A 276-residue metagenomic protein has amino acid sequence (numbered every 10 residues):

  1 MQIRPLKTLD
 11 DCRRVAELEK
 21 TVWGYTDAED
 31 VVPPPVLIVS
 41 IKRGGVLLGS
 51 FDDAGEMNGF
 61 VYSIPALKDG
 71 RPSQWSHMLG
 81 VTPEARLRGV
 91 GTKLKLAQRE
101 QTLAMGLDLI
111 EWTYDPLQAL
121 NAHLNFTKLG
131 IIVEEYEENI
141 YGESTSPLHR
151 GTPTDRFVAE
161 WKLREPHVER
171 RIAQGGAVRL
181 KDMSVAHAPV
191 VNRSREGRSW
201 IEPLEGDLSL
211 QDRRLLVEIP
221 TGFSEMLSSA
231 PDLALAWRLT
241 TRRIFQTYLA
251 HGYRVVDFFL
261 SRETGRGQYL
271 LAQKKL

Functional and structural regions predicted by a protein language model:
R4-P83, F259-S261: A conserved beta-strand-loop-helix scaffold within acyl/acetyltransferase catalytic domains
T8, M105-L107, L124, V133-L276: Intrinsically disordered, low-complexity, positively biased terminal segments
G80, Y114-P116, W161-L163: Short, structured patches in soluble enzyme cores that scaffold and shape functional sites
V81, L87-T102, N121, L233 (+1 more regions): Conserved acetyl-CoA-binding loop-helix of GNAT-fold acetyltransferases
T82-R86, D115, P220: Residue-level recognition of the GNAT/N-acetyltransferase active site
T102-L117: Conserved GNAT acetyl-CoA-binding A-motif
L129-G130: Active-site-proximal glycine-rich helix-loop-beta segment
